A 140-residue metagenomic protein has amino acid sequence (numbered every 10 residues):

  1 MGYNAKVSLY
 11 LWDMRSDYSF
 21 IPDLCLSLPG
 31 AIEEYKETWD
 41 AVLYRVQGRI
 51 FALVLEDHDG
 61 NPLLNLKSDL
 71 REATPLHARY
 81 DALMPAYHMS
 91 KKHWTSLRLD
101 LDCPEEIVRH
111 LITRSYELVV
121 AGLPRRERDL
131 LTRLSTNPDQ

Functional and structural regions predicted by a protein language model:
G2-Q140: Charge-dense, helix-prone N-terminal extensions
